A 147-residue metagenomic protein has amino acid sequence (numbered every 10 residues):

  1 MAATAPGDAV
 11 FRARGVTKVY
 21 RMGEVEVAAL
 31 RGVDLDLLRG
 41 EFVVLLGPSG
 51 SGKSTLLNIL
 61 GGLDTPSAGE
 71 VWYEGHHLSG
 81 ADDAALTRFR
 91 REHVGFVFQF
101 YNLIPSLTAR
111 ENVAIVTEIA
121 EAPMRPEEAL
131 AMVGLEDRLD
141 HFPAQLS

Functional and structural regions predicted by a protein language model:
M1-A5: Pre-NBD coupling/linker segments of ABC/ABC-like ATPases
D8-S147: ABC family nucleotide-binding domain
